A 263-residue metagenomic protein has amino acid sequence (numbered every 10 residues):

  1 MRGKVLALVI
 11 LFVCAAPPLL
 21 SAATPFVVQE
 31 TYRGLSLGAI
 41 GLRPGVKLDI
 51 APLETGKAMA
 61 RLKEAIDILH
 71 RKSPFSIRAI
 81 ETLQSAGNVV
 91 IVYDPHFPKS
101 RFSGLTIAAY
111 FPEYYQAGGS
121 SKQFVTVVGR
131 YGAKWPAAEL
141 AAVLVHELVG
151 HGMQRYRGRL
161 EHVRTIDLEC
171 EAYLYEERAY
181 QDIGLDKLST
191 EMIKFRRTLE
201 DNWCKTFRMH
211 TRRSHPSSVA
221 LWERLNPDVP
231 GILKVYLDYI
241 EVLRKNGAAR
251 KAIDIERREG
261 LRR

Functional and structural regions predicted by a protein language model:
M1-L6: Bacterial N-terminal signal peptides that target proteins for export
A7-P18: Bacterial N-terminal signal peptides
L20-A23: Boundary at the C-terminal end of the N-terminal hydrophobic targeting segment
G41-K122: Auxiliary, metal-adjacent structural segments of Zn-dependent hydrolase domains
V127-L144: Short pre-active-site segment immediately N-terminal to the catalytic Zn-binding motif
A142-R155: Active-site recognition of the HExxH zinc-binding catalytic motif
V163-R196: Post-HExxH zinc-binding segment in Zn-dependent metallohydrolases
I183-R263: Long, well-structured alpha-helical subdomains associated with metal-dependent extracellular/ecto-lumenal hydrolases
